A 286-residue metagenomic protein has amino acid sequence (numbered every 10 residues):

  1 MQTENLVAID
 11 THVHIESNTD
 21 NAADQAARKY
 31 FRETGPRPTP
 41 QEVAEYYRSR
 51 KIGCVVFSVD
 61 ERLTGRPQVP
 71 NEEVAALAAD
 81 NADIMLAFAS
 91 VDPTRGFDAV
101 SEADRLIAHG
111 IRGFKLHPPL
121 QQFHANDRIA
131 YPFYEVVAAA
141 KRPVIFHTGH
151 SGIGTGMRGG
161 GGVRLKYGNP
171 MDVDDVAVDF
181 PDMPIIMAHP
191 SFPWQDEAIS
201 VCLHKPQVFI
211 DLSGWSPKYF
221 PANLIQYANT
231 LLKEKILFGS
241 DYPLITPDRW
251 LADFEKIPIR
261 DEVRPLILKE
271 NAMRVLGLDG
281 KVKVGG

Functional and structural regions predicted by a protein language model:
M1-H14, D20-S49, G53, L232-L237 (+1 more regions): Mid-to-C-terminal alpha-helical segments outside catalytic/metal-binding sites
A8-N18, I145-G149, M187: Histidine-centered catalytic micro-motifs
A8-T11, V55-F57, F88-A89, K115 (+3 more regions): Active-site neighborhood of phospho(di)ester-bond hydrolases with catalytic His/Asp-centered motifs
H12, V74, L106, F114 (+6 more regions): Conserved, mostly hydrophobic/aromatic
E16-T19, E61-T64, P93-F97, H150-G154 (+3 more regions): Active-site environment of divalent metal-dependent phosphoester hydrolases
Y46-Y47, L106, V137, V176: Generic structural signal for hydrophobic
G53, E61-T155, R164, V282: Active-site gating/metal-coordination segments in enzymes
R112-G113, D127-L237, V282-G285: Catalytic pocket-lining loop regions of alpha/beta-barrel enzymes, especially the amidohydrolase/enolase/GH5 lineages
